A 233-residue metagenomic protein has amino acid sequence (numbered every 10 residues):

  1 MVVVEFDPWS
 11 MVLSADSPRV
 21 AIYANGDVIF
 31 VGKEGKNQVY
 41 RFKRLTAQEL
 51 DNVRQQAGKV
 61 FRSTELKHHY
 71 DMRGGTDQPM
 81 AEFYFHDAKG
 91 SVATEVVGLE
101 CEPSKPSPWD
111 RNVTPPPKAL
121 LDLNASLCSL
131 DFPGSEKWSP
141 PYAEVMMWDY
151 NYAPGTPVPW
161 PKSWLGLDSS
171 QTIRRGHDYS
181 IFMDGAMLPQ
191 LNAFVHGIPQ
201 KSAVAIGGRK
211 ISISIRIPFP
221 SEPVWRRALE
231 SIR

Functional and structural regions predicted by a protein language model:
M1-S10, S63-R233: Short, well-ordered, aromatic-rich surface patches in folded extracellular/luminal domains
L13-A15, A21, T76-Q78: Short, surface-exposed loop/turn motifs at beta-strand boundaries within globular domains
D16-K33: Short, flexible N-terminal segments of the mature chain
P18-V20, R41-K43, G90-E95: Short beta-strand segments
A24-N25, A47-L50, Y84-V92: A short, structured loop/turn motif at beta-sheet edges
I29-E65: A short-motif feature that recognizes glycine-rich, charge-decorated loops that bind or process nucleotide phosphates
